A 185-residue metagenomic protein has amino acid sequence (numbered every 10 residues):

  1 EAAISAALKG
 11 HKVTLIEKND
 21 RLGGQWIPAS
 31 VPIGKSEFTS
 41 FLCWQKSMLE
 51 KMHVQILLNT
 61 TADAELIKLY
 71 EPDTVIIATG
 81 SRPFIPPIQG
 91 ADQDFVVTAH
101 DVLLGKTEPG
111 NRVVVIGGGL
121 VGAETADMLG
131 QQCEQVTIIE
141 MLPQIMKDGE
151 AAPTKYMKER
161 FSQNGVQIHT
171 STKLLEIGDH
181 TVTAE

Functional and structural regions predicted by a protein language model:
E1-K9, G24-P28, I33-G34: Extended interfacial segments that mediate partner engagement and assembly in macromolecular machines
E1-T14, L120-Q132: N-terminal Rossmann-like FAD-binding beta1-loop-alpha1 element of flavoenzymes
A3-S5, I27-P28, P87-A91, A126-M128 (+1 more regions): Short amphipathic alpha-helical segments
K9-I27, Q132-M146: Glycine-rich FAD pyrophosphate-binding loop
R21, R82, G119-V121: Residue-level detector of alpha-helix initiation sites
E37-F84, Q93-N111, Q131-E185: A Rossmann-like FAD-binding core segment of flavoenzymes
P109-G119: Beta1/beta-strand and adjacent pyrophosphate-binding region of the FAD-binding site in flavoprotein oxidoreductases
